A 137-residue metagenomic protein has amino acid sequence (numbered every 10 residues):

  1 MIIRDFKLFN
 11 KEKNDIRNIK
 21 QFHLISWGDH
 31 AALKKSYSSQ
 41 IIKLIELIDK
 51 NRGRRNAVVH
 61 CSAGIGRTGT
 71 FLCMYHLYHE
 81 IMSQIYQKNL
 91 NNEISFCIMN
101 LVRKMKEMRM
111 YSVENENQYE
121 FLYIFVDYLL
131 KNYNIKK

Functional and structural regions predicted by a protein language model:
M1-K137: Cys-based phosphatases of the PTP/DUSP/CDC25 superfamily and their flanking regulatory architecture
